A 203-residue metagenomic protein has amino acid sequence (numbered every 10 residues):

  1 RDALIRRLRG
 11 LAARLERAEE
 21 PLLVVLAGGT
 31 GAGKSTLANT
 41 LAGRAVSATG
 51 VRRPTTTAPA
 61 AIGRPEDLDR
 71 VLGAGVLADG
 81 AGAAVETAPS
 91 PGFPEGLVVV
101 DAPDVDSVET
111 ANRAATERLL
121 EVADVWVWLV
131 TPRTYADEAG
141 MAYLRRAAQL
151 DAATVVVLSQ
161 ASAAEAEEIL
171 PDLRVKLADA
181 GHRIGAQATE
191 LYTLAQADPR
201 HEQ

Functional and structural regions predicted by a protein language model:
R1-V100: Conserved G1/Walker A P-loop phosphate-binding module
A3-R7, S107-N112, A136-A139: Short secondary-structure boundary/capping elements
V25, V100, W128-T131, V156-Q160: Conserved beta-strand segments of the P-loop GTPase G domain that flank and frequently precede/overlap
T40, A115-R118, V122, A139-R146 (+1 more regions): Alpha-helical scaffold elements adjacent to nucleotide-binding pockets in ATP/GTP-utilizing enzyme cores
E66-D69, D104-D106, R133-A136, A161-A164 (+1 more regions): Conserved nucleotide-binding/hydrolysis micro-motifs of P-loop NTPases
P89, E95, T110-T134, Y143-V155: Inter-motif core of Ras-like GTPase G domains
A139, R146-A147, D151-S162, D172: Replace "adjacent to P-loop NTPase cores in ATP/GTP-dependent enzymes" with "adjacent to NTP-binding cores
S162-Q203: Canonical P-loop GTPase G-domain recognition
